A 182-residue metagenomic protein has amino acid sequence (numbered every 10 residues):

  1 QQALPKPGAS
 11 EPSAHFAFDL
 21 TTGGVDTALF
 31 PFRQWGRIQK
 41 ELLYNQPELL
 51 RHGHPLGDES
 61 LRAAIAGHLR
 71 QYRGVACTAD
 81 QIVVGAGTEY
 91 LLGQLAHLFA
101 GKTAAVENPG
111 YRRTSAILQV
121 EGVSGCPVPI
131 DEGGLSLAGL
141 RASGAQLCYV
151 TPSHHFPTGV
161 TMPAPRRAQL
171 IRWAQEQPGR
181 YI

Functional and structural regions predicted by a protein language model:
Q1-K40: N-terminal basic, amphipathic alpha-helical segments
Q39-L42, Q46-P178: Conserved core of the PLP fold type I
Y181-I182: Residue-level marker for buried hydrophobic side chains located in beta-strands that build the well-ordered beta-sheet
